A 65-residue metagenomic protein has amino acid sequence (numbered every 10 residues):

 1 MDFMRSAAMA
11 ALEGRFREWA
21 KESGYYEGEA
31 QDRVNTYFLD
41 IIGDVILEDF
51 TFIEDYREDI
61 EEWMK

Functional and structural regions predicted by a protein language model:
M1-R15, S23: Short amphipathic alpha-helical interface segments
W19: Short alpha-helical "recognition helix" segments of helix-turn-helix
S23-F38: Short amphipathic alpha-helical interaction segments
T36-K65: Charged low-complexity interaction tracts in eukaryotic proteins
